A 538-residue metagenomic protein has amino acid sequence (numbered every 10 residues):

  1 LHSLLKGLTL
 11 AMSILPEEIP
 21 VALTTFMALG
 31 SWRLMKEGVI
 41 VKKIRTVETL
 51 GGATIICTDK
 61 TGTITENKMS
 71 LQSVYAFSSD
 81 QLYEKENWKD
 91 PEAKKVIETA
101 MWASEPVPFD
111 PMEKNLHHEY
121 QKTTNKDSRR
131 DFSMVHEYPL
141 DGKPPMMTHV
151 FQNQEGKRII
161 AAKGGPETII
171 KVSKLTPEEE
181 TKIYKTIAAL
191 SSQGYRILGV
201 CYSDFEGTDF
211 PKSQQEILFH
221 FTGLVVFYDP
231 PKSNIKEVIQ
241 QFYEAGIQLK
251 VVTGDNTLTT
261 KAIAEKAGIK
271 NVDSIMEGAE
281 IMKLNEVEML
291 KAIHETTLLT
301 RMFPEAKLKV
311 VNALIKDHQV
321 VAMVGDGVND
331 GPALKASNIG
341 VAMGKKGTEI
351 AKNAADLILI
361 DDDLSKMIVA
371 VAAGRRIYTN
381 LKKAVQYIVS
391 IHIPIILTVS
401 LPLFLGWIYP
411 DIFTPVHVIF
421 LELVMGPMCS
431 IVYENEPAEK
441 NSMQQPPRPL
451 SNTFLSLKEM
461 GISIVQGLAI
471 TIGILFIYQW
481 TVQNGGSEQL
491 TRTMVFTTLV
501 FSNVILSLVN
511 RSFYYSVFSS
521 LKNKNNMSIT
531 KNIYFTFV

Functional and structural regions predicted by a protein language model:
L1-T58, V225, F242, N312 (+4 more regions): Hydrophobic alpha-helical transmembrane segments
L4-L8, M35, I97-M101, I170 (+4 more regions): Bateman (tandem CBS) regulatory domains
V21, M27, P108, N271-M323 (+2 more regions): Membrane-embedded transport module
G52-F221, F227, Q240-Q241, L249-E265 (+6 more regions): Cytosolic catalytic regions of ATP/NTP-dependent phosphoryl-transfer enzymes
E66-W88, E265-G268, N338-A351, L357 (+1 more regions): Basic, amphipathic juxtamembrane/active-site segments that coordinate anionic phosphate or diphosphate groups
P231-E244, P304, L308-I315: The conserved cystathionine-beta-synthase
L455-E459, S516-F537: C-terminal membrane-solvent junction of multi-pass transporters and transport-like membrane proteins
